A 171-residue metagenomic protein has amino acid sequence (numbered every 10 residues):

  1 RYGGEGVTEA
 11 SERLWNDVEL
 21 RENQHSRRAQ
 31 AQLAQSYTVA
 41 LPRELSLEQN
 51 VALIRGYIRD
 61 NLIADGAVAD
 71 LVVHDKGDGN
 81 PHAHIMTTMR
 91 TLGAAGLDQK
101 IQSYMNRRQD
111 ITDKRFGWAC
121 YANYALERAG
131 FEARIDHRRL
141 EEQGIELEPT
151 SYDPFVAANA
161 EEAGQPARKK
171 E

Functional and structural regions predicted by a protein language model:
Y2-W15, E19-H25, A29, L47 (+2 more regions): Single-stranded nucleic-acid nicking/binding segments centered on His-rich, glycine/basic loops
A29-A40: Glycine-rich, often proline-containing surface loops adjacent to acidic residues and nearby aromatics that form
L33-Q35, N50, I54, P81: Generic hydrophobic, aliphatic-rich segments that mediate packing or membrane embedding
Q35, D65-A69, N80-A83: Short glycine-/polar-rich loops that comprise or flank the Walker A/P-loop and associated switch/sensor motifs
A40, M86-T88: Short hydrophobic/aromatic beta-strand micro-patches that form the beta-sheet surface supporting nucleotide- or nucleic
L41-V68, D110, K114-Y121: A short, contiguous, amphipathic alpha-helix enriched in charged residues
